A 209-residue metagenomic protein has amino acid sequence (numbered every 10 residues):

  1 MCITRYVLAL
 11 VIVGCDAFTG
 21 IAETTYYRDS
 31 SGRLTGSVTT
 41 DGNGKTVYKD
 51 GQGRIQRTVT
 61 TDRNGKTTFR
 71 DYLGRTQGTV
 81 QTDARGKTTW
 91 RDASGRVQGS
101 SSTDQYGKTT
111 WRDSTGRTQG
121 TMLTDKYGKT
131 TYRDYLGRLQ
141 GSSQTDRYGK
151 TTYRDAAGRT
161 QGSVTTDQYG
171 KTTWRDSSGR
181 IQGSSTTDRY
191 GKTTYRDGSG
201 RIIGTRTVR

Functional and structural regions predicted by a protein language model:
M1-L8: Bacterial N-terminal signal peptides that target proteins for export
V11: Generic anion/oxyanion-binding catalytic loop in active/binding sites
G14-A17: N-terminal signal peptide c-region/cleavage motif recognized by signal peptidases
I21-R209: Intrinsically disordered, low-complexity proline/glycine-rich segments
